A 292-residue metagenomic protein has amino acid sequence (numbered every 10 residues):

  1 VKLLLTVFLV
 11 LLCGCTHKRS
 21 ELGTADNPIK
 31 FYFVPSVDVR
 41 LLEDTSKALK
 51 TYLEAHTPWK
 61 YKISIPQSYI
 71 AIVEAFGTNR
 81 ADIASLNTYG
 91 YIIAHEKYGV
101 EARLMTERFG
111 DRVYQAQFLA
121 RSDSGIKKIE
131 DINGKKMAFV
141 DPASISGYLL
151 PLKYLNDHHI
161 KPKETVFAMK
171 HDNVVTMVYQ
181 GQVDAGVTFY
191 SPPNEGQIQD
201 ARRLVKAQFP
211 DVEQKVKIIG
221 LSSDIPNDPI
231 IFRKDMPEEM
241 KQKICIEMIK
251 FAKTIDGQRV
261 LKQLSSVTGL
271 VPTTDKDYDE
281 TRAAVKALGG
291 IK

Functional and structural regions predicted by a protein language model:
L11-G14: C-terminal motif of bacterial Sec signal peptides marking the signal peptidase cleavage site
T16-K18: Bacterial signal peptide processing site
S20-Y89: Extracytoplasmic small-molecule ligand-binding "clamshell" domains of the periplasmic binding protein/Venus flytrap
D26-A48, E54, M236-K292: An extracytoplasmic/periplasmic, membrane-proximal ligand-sensing/linker region
I29-P35, E130-G147: Short loop->beta-strand "edge-of-pocket" segments that line small-molecule binding or catalytic clefts across diverse
P35, I65-Y69, N79-Y98, H171 (+1 more regions): Beta->alpha turn/N-cap motifs
E74-D131: Acidic, polar ligand-binding/catalytic clefts
S124, K136-E239: Pocket-lining segment of extracytoplasmic ligand-binding domains
